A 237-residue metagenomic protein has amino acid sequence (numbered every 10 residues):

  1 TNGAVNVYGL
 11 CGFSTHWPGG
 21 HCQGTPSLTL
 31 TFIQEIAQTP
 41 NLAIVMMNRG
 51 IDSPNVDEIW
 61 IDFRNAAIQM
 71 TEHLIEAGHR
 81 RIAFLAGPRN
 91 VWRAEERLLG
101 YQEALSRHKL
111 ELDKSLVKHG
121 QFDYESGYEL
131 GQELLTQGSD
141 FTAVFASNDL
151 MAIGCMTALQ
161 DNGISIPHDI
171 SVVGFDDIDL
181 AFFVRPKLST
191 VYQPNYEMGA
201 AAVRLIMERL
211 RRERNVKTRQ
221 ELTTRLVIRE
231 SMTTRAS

Functional and structural regions predicted by a protein language model:
G3-W17, L30-S237: Bacterial carbohydrate/catabolite-sensing allosteric modules
P26: Glycine-rich phosphate-binding loops that contact phosphosugars or nucleotide phosphates
